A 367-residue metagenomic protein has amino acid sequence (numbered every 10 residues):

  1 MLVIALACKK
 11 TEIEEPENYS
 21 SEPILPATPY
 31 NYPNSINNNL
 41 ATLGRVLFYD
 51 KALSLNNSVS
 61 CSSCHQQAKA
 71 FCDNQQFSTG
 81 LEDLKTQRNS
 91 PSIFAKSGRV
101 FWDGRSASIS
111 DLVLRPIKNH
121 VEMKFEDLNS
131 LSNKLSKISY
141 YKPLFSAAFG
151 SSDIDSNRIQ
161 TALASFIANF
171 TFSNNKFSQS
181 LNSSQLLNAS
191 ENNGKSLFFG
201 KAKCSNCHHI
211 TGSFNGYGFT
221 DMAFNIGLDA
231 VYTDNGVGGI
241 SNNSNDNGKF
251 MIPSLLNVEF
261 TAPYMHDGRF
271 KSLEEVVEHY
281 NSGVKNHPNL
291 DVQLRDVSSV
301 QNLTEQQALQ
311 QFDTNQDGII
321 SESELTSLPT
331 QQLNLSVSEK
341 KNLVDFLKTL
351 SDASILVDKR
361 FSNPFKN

Functional and structural regions predicted by a protein language model:
M1-L6: Sec-dependent bacterial lipoprotein signal peptides
C8-N367: Periplasmic c-type cytochrome electron-transfer domains
